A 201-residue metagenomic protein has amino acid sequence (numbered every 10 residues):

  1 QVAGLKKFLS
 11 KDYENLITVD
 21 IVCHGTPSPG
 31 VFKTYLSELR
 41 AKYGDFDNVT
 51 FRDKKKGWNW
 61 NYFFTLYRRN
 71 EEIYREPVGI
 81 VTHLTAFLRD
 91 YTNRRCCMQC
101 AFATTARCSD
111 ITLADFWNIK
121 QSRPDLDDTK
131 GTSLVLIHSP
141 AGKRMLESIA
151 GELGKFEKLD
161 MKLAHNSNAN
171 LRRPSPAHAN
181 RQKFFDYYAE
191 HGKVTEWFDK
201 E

Functional and structural regions predicted by a protein language model:
Q1-A3, G25-P27, K56: Gly/Ser/Thr-rich loops at beta-strand to alpha-helix junctions that form or flank small-molecule/cofactor-binding
A3-G4, M145: Phosphate- and divalent-cation-binding pockets in alpha/beta enzyme and binding domains that engage nucleotide-derived
L5-K7, F32-L39: Short, aromatic/basic amphipathic alpha-helical patches
F8-I21: A short alpha->loop->secondary-structure connector
I21, V31-K33, L146-G151: Redox- and metal-dependent alpha/beta enzyme cores, enriched for Fe-S-associated oxidoreductases and cofactor-handling
I21-V22, I119: Active-site adenylate/phosphate-handling loop in enzymes that bind or generate adenylated species
G25-Y35, R123-P124: Short, charged, surface-exposed secondary-structure boundary motifs
G44-E201: Long, compositionally biased charged/polar accessory segments in the mid-to-C-terminal portions of proteins
